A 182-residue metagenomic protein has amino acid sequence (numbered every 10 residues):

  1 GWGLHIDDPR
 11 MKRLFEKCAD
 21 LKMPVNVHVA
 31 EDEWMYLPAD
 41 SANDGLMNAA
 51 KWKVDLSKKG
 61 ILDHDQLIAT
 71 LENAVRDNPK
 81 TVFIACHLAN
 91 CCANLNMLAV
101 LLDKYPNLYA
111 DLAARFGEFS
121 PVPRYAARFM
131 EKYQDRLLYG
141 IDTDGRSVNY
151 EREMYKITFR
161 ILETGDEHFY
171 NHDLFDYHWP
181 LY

Functional and structural regions predicted by a protein language model:
G1-I6, K51-L62, T81-A85, D111-R115: Surface-exposed cleft-lining segments at the edges of enzyme active sites
G1-K53, P106, F116-G117: Active-site gating/metal-coordination segments in enzymes
I6-F15, H64-I68, P123-Y125: Charged helix-capping and loop-helix junction motifs
P24, N78-K80: Right-handed parallel beta-helix
N43-L56, I157-R160, Y170-N171: Short glycine/proline- and charge-enriched loop/turn segments that cap or connect secondary-structure elements
M47, L62-D63, N90: Right-handed parallel beta-helix/beta-solenoid
Q66-N73, V82-Y182: H/E-rich (His + Asp/Glu) clusters that bind or coordinate divalent metals
